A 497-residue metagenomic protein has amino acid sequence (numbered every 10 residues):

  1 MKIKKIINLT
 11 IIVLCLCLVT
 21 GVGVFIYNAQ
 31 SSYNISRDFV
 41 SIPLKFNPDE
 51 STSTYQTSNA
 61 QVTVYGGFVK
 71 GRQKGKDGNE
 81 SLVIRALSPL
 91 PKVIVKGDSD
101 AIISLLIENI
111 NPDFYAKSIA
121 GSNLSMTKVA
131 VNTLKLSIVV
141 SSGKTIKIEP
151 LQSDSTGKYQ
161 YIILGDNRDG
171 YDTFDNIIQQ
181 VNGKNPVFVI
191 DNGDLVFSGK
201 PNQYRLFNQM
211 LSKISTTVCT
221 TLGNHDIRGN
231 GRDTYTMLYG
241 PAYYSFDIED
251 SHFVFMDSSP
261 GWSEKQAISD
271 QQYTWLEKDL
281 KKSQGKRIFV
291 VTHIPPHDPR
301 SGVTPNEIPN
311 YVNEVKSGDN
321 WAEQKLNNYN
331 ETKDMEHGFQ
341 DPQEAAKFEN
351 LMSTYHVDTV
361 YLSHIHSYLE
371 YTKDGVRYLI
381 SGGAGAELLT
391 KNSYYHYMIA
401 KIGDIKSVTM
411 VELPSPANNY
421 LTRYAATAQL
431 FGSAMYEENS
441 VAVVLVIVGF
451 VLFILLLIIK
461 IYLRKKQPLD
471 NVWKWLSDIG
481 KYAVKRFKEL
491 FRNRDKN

Functional and structural regions predicted by a protein language model:
K2-S32: Hydrophobic secretory-pathway targeting helix
G23, V448-L469: Alpha-helical transmembrane segments
N28-P43, T63, R72-K74, N79-N109 (+2 more regions): Binuclear metal-dependent phosphoesterase catalytic core
S104-G121: Solvent-exposed beta-hairpin/edge-strand motifs
G121-Y204: N-terminal active-site segment of His-dependent metallophosphoesterases
D166, G193-D194, G223-N224, H293 (+1 more regions): Active-site glycine-centered loops adjacent to acidic/histidine catalytic or metal-binding residues that shape
P201-I288, G302-F339, E344-T359, S367-A386 (+1 more regions): Extended active-site neighborhood of metal-dependent phosphoesterases/phosphodiesterases
R464-N497: Cytoplasmic C-terminal tails of single-pass
